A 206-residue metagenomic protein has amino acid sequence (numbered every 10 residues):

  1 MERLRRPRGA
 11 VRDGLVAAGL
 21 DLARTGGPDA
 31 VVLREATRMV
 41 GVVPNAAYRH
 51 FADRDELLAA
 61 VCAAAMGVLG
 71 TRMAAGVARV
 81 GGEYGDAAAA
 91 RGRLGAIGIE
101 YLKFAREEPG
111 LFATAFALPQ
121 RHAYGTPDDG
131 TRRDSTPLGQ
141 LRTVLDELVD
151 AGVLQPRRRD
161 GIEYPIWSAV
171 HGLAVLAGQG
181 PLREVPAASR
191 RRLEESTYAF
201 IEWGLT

Functional and structural regions predicted by a protein language model:
M1-A10, V80-A87: N-terminal intrinsically disordered/low-complexity leader segments
E2, S135, G139-D150, Q179-T206: C-terminal peripheral helix-coil segments that are non-catalytic and often amphipathic
G14, A18, L22-E56, A60: Helix-turn-helix
G14, A23, L58-A65, R72 (+3 more regions): Alpha-helical DNA-contacting segments of helix-turn-helix folds
A74-L111, E163-I166: Hydrophobic alpha-helical connector segments
G92, D128-T136, D150-S168: All-alpha amphipathic helical-bundle segments outside canonical DNA-binding/catalytic cores that form hydrophobic
K103-T143, V153, R183-A187: Short secondary-structure transition hinges
